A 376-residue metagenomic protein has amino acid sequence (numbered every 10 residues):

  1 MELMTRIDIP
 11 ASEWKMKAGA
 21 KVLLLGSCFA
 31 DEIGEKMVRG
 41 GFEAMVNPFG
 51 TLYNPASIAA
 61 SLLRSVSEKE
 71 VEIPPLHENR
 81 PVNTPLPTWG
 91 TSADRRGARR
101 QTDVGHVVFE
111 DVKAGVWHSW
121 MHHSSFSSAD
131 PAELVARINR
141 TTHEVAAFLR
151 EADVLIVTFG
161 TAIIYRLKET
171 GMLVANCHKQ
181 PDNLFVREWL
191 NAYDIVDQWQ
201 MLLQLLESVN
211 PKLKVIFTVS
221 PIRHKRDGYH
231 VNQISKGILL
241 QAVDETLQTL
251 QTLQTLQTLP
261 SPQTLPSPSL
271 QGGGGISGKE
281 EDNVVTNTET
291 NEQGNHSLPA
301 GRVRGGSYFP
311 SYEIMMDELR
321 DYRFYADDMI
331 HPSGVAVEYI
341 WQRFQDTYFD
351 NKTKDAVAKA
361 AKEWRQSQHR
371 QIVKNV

Functional and structural regions predicted by a protein language model:
M1-L3, S277, E281: Short, Lys/Arg-enriched, disordered terminal segments
M1-N83, P87-T88, D94-G97, Q101-L250 (+2 more regions): Extracellular glycan-modifying ectodomains
E78-P81, P260-P262, D282: Intrinsically disordered, low-complexity repeat tracts enriched in Pro/Ser/Thr
V82, V104, I276, V284-V285 (+1 more regions): Short hydrophobic transmembrane-like helices used for membrane targeting/insertion
L86, L247-P268, L298: Intrinsically disordered, low-complexity proline-rich tandem-repeat tracts
W89-G90, R96-G97, L265, Q271-G274 (+2 more regions): Glycine-biased, low-complexity coil/linker segments
